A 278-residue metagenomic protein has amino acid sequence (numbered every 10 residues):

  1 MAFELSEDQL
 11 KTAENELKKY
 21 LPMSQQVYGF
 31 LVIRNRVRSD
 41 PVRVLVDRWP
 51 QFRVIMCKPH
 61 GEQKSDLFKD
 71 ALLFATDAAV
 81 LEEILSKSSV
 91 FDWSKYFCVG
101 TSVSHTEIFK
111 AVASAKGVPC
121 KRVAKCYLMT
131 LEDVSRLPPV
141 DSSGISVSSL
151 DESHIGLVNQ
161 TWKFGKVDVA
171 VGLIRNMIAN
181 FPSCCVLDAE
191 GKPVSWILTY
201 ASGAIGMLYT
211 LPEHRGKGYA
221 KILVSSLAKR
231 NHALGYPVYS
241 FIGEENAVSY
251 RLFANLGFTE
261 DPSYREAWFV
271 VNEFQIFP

Functional and structural regions predicted by a protein language model:
M1-Q26, K125-C126, D133-V169: Short amphipathic alpha-helix that is part of the acyltransferase structural core
R34-F52, L67-A71, R175-C185, A204: A short helix-loop-beta-strand connector motif used in the catalytic cores of GNAT acetyltransferases and, in some
P41-V42, R48-I145, S149, A267-F269: Acyl-donor-binding surface of acyltransferase catalytic domains
Q51-F52, K192-V194, V248: Glycine-rich acetyl-CoA-binding "A-motif" of GNAT/NAT acetyltransferases
A78-S88, G216-H232, Y250-R251, N255: Conserved acetyl-CoA-binding loop-helix of GNAT-fold acetyltransferases
S104-V118, E244-P262: Conserved active-site alpha-helix within GNAT-family acetyltransferase domains
K166-E213: A conserved beta-strand-loop-helix scaffold within acyl/acetyltransferase catalytic domains
M207-I222, L234, E244-A247: Conserved glycine-rich acetyl-CoA-binding loop
